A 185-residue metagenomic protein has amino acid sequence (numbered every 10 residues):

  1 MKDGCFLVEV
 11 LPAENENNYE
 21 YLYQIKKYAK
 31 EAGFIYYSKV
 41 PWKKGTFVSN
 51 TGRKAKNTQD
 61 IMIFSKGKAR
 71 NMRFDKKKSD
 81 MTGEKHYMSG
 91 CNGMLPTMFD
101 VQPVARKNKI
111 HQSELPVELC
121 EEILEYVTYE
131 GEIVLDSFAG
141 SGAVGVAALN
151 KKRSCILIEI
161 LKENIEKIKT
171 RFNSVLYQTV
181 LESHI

Functional and structural regions predicted by a protein language model:
M1-I165: Core catalytic lobe of class I
C120, L157-I158, L176-I185: Asp-based, Mg2+/Mn2+-dependent phosphohydrolase catalytic module
K152, F172, L176: Active-site catalytic pocket residues across diverse enzymes, especially alpha/beta-hydrolases
I168-K169: Conserved SAM-binding loop
